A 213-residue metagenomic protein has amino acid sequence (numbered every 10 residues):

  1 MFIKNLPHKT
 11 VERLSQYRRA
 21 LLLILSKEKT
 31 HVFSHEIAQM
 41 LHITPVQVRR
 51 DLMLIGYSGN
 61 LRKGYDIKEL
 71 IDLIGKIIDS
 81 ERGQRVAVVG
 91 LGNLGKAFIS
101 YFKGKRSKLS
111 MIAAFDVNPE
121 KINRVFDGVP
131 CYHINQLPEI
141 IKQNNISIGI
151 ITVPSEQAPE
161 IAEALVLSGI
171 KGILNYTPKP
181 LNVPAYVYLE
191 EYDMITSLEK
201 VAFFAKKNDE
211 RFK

Functional and structural regions predicted by a protein language model:
M1-T30: Extreme N-terminal segment that seeds HTH/winged-HTH DNA-binding domains in transcriptional regulators
Y17, L22-L25, V129-K213: Phosphate-bearing ligand-interacting subdomains that bind or position ATP/ADP/UDP/GDP/NAD(P) or nucleotide-linked
H31, H35, M40-R85: HTH-adjacent hinge/linker in prokaryotic transcriptional regulators
L91-G92: Glycine-rich Rossmann-fold phosphate-binding loop(s) that bind the pyrophosphate of adenine dinucleotide cofactors
G95: N-terminal Rossmann-fold NAD(P) dinucleotide-binding loop
R106-D127: NAD(P)-binding Rossmann-fold cofactor-contacting core
